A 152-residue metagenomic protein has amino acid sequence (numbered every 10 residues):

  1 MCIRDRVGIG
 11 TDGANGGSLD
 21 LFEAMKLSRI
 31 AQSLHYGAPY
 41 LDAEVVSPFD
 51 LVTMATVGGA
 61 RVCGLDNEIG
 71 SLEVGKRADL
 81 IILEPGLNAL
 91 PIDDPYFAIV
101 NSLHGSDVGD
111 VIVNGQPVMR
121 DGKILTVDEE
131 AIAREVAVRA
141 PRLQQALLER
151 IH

Functional and structural regions predicted by a protein language model:
M1: Phosphate/diphosphate ligand-binding glycine-rich loop within oxidoreductases
R4-L87, S102-L103: His/Asp/Glu-enriched, well-ordered alpha-helical/loop segment that forms or immediately abuts the divalent-metal
S18, P48, V52, I92 (+2 more regions): Generic structural signal for well-ordered, non-membrane alpha-helical segments in soluble metabolic enzymes
L21-A24, A55, P95, H104 (+3 more regions): Alpha-helical structural motif
Q32, D66, S106, L143-R150: Short secondary-structure junctions and interdomain/linker hinges
V57, R61, P117, V138-Q145: A generic structural signal for well-ordered alpha-helical segments enriched in polar/charged residues
R77-V127, A133: C-terminal cap of metal-dependent C-N hydrolases
G122-H152: Intein/HINT protein-splicing elements and their conserved insertion hotspots or analogous self-processing inserts
